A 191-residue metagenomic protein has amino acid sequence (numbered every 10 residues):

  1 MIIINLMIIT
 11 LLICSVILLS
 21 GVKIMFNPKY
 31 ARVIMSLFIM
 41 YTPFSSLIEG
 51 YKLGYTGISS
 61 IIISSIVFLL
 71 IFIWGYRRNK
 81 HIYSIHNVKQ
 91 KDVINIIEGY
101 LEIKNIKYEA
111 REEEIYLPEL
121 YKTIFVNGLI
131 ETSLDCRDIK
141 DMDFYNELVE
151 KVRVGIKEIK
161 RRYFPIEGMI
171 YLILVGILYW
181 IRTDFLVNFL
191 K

Functional and structural regions predicted by a protein language model:
N5-V22: N-terminal signal-anchor/start-transfer transmembrane helix
F26-F38, I58-I63, H86-K89: Cytoplasmic-side transmembrane-helix entry/capping segments in multi-pass membrane proteins
M35-Y51: A generic, lipid-embedded transmembrane alpha helix
E49-I82: Transmembrane alpha-helices and immediately adjacent membrane-cytoplasm interface residues in multi-pass integral
L69-E112: Canonical alpha-helical transmembrane segment with a positive-inside/aromatic-interface signature
V126-K160: Extended, hydrophilic extramembrane loops/domains of integral membrane proteins
E158-G168: Juxtamembrane/start-of-transmembrane alpha-helix segments at the extracytoplasmic/lumenal side of membrane anchors
L178-K191: Juxtamembrane boundary at the C-terminal end of a transmembrane helix
